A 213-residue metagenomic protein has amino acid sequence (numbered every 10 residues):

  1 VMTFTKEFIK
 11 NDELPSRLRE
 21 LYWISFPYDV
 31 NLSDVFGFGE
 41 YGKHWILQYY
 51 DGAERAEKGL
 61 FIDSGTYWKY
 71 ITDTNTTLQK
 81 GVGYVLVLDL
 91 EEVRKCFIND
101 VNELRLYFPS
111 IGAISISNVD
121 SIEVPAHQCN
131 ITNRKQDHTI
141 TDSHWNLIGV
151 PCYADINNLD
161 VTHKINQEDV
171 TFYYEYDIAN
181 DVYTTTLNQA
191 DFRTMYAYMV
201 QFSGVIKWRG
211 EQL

Functional and structural regions predicted by a protein language model:
V1-L213: N-terminal exported-region signature
